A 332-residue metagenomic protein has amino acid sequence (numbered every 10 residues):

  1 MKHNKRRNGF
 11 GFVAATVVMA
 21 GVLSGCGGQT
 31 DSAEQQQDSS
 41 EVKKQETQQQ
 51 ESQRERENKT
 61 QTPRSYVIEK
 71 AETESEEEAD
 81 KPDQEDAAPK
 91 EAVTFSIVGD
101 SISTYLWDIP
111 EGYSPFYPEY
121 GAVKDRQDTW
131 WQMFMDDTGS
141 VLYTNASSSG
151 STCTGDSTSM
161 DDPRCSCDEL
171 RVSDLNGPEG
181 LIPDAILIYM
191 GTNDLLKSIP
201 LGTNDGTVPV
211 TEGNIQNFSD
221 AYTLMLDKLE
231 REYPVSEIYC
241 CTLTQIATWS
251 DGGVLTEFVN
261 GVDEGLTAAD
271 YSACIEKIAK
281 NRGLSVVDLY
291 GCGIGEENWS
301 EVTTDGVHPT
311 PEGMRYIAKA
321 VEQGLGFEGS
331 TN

Functional and structural regions predicted by a protein language model:
M1-F12: Bacterial Sec-dependent N-terminal signal peptides
V22-G25: C-terminal motif of bacterial Sec signal peptides marking the signal peptidase cleavage site
G27-Q29: Bacterial signal peptide processing site
D38, K44, E51, R56-S147 (+2 more regions): Serine-esterase "nucleophile elbow" of acetyl-processing enzymes
T94-G99, S103, L142-S147, D184-M190 (+3 more regions): Structural recognition of the beta-strand scaffold that forms the well-ordered cores of secreted hydrolase catalytic
S101-Y105, S148-T154, G191-K197, T244-T248 (+2 more regions): Solvent-exposed loop/turn segments at secondary-structure junctions within structured extracellular/periplasmic domains
D108-T203, T207-E212, Q216, D220: Conserved SGNH/GDSL esterase-like catalytic core that processes O-acyl groups on lipids and polysaccharides
L243-N332: Catalytic His-Asp segment of secreted/periplasmic serine-dependent ester chemistry enzymes
